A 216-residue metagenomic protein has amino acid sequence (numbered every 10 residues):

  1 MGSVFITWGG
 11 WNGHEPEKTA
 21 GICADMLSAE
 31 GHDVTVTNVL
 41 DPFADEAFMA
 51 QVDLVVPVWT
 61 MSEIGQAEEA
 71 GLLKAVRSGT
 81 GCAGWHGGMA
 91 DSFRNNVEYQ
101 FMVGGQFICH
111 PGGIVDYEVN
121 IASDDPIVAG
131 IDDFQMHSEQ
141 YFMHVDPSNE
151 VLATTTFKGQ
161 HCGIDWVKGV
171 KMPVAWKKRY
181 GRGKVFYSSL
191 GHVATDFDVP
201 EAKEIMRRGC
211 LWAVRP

Functional and structural regions predicted by a protein language model:
G2-S3, A29-E30, W166-M172, R179-P216: Extracellular ligand-binding/catalytic regions of CAZymes and related secreted enzymes and adhesion modules
S3-I6, E15-A90: Helical hinge/lid and interdomain linker segments adjacent to catalytic or ligand-binding clefts that mediate domain
W8-W11, G191: Residue-level signal for short, function-critical loop segments
K18, I22, G71, P126 (+1 more regions): Extracytoplasmic/secreted proteins, especially bacterial periplasmic and envelope-associated proteins
L27-E30, Q51, G113-G181: Catalytic beta-strand/loop cores that center a nucleophilic Ser/Cys/Thr and support acyl-enzyme chemistry
E63-G130: A glycine-rich, often tryptophan-bearing local segment used as a flexible ligand/cofactor-contacting loop or short
G81-A83, L152, F186: Structural detector of well-ordered beta-strand residues that form the stable sheet scaffold of enzyme domains
Y99-Q106, F134-E150, G191, E201-P216: Oxidoreductase and adenylate-handling cofactor-binding alpha/beta cores
